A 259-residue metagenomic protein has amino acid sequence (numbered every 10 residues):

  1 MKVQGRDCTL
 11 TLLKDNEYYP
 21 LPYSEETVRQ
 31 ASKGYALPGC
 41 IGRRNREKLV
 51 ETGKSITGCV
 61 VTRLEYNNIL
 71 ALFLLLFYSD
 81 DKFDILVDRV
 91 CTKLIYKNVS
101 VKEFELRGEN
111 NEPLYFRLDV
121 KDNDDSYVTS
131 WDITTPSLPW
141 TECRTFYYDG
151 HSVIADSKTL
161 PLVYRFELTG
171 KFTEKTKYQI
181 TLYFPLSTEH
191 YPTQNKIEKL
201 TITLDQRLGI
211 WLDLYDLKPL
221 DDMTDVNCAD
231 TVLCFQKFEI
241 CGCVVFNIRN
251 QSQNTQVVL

Functional and structural regions predicted by a protein language model:
M1-L259: Signature of extracytoplasmic/envelope-associated structural regions
